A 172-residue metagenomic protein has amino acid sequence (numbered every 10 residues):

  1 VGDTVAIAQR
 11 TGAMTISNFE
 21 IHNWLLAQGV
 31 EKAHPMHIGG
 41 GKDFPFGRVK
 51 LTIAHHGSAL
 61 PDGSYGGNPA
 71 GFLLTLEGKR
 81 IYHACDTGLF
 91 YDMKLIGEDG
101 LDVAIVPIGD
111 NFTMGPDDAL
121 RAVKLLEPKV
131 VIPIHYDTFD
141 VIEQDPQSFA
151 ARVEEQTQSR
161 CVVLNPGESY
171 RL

Functional and structural regions predicted by a protein language model:
V1-L26, K32, E98-I105, E127-P128: Active-site metal-binding motif and surrounding structural segment of the metallo-beta-lactamase
V1-T4, L25-A27, P61, D92-K94 (+2 more regions): Short glycine-/acidic-enriched loop or helix-start segments at secondary-structure transitions that form or flank
D3, T15, V49, D86 (+3 more regions): Divalent metal-coordination and catalytic microenvironments
I7, N68-A70, D92, D118-A122 (+1 more regions): A general structural detector for well-ordered alpha-helical segments in enzyme core domains, enriched
R10, A27-V30, F44-F46, L76 (+2 more regions): Short, well-ordered coil/turn elements that cap or connect secondary structure elements
M14, H22, L26-G41, L120 (+1 more regions): Binuclear metal-ion centers of metallo-dependent hydrolases, dominated by the metallo-beta-lactamase
M36-E98, N165-L172: Core dinuclear metal-dependent hydrolase active-site scaffold
L74-K129, I134-I142: Metallo-beta-lactamase
